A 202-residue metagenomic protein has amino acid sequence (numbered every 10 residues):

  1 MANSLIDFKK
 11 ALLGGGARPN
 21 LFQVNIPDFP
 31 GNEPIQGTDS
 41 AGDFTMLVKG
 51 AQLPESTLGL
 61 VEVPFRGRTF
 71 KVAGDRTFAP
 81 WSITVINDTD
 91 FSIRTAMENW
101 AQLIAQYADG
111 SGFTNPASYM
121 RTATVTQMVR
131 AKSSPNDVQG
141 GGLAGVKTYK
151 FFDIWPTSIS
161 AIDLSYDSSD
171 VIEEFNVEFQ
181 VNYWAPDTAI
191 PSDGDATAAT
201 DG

Functional and structural regions predicted by a protein language model:
M1-G202: Glycine-rich, low-complexity intrinsically disordered segments
